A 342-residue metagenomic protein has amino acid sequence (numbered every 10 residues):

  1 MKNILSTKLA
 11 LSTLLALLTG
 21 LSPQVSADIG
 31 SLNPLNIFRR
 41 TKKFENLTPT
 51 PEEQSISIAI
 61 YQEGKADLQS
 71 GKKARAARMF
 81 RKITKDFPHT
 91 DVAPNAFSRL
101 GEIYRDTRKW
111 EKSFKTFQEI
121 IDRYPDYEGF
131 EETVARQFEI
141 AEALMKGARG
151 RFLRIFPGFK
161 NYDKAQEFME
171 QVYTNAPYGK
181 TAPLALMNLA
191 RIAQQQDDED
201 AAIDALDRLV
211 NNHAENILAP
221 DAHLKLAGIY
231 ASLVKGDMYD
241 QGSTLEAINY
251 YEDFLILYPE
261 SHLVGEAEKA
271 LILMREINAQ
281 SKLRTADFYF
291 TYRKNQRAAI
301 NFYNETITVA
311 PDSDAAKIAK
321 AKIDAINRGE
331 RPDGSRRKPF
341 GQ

Functional and structural regions predicted by a protein language model:
K2-L11: Bacterial N-terminal signal peptides that target proteins for export
A10-G20: Bacterial N-terminal signal peptides
V25-Q342: Acidic, polar-rich low-complexity tracts and alpha-helical solenoid repeat scaffolds
